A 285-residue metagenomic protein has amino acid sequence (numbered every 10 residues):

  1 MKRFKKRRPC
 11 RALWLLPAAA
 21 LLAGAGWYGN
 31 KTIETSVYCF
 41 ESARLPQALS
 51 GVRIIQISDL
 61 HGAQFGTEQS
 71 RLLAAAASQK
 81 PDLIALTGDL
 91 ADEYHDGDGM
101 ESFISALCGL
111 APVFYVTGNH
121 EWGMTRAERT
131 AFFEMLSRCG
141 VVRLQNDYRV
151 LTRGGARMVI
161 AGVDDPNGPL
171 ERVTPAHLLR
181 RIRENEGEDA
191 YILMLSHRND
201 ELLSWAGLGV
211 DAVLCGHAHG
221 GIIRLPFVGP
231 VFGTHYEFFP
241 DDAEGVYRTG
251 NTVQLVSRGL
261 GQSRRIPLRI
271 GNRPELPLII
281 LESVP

Functional and structural regions predicted by a protein language model:
M1-A48: N-terminal membrane-anchoring alpha-helices
S36-S42, R180-L195, N199, L208 (+3 more regions): Extended recognition/assembly regions associated with phosphoester-bond processing machinery
E41-I55, Y148-A161, G187, R248-Q254 (+1 more regions): Beta-strand-turn-beta hairpins that frame and shape the catalytic cleft of phosphate-ester-processing enzymes
A48, V52-D147: Membrane-embedded segments
H61, L90-A91, H120-E121, Y148-R149 (+4 more regions): Catalytic metal-binding/acid-base residues of hydrolase active sites
D82-L83, F114, V141-V142, M158 (+4 more regions): Short, Asp-centered acidic motifs that coordinate Mg2+ and/or phosphate in catalytic or ligand-binding sites
T130-V141, Y148, R153-L195, L202-L203 (+1 more regions): Binuclear metal-dependent hydrolase catalytic cores centered on His/Asp/Glu-rich metal-binding motifs
N199-P277: Conserved beta-sheet core of the metallophosphoesterase superfamily
